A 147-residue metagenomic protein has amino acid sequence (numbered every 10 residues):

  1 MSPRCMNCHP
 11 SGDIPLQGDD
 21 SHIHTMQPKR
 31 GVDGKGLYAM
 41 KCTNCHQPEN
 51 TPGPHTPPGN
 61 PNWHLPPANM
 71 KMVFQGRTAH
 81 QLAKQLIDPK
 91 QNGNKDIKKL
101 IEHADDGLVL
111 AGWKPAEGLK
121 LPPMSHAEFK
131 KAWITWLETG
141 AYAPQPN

Functional and structural regions predicted by a protein language model:
M1, G31-G36: Short, flexible, mixed-charge glycine/proline-rich loop motifs that serve as phosphate/nucleic-acid-contacting
M1-G12, A39-E49: The canonical Cys-X-X-Cys-His
R4, I23-H24, G36, M40 (+1 more regions): Aromatic-enriched hydrophobic runs in primary sequence
R4-P28: Short, charged low-complexity linear segments at domain edges
P15-Q17, Q27-D33, N50-N147: N-terminal export/targeting leaders of redox proteins
